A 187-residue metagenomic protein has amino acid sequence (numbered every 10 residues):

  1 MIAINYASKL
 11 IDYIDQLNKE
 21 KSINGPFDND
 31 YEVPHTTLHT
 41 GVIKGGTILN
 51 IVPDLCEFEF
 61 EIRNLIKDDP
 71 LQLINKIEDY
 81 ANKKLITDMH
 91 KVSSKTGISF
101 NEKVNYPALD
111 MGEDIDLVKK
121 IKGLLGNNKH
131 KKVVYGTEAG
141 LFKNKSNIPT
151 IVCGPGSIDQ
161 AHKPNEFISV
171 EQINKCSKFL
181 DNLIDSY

Functional and structural regions predicted by a protein language model:
M1-Y187: Metal-dependent amide/peptide-bond hydrolase catalytic core, centered on the "pita-bread" metallohydrolase fold
